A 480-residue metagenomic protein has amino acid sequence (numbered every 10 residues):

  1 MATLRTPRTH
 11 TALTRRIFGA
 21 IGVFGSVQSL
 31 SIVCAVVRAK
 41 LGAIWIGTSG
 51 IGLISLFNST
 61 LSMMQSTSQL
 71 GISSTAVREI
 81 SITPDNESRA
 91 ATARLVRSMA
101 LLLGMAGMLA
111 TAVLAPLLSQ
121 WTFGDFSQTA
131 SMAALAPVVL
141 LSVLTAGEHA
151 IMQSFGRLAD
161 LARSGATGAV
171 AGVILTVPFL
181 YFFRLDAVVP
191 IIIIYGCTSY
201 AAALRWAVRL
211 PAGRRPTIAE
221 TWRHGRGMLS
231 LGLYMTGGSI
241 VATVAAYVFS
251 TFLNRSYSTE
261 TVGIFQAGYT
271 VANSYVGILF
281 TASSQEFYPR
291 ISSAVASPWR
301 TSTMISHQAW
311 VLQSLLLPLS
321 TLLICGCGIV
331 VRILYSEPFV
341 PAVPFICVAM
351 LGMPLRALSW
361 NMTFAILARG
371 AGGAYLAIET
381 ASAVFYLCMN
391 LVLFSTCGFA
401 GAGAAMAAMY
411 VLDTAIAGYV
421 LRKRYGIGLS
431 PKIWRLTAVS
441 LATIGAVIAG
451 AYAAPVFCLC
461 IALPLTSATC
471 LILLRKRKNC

Functional and structural regions predicted by a protein language model:
A2-I17, A203-A246, E286-T303, R424-T437: Interhelical loop/hinge segments that connect adjacent transmembrane helices in multipass membrane
L13, A115-L135, S306, I324-P354 (+1 more regions): Interfacial segments at transmembrane-helix termini and the short loops linking adjacent helices
G19-V36, G168, I191-A203, A207 (+3 more regions): Transmembrane helical elements of multi-pass membrane transporters/channels
V33, F182, S382, P431-C480: Transmembrane alpha-helical segments of multi-pass transport proteins
K40, G52-Q69, S98, Y234 (+5 more regions): Alpha-helical transmembrane segments of polytopic membrane transporters and translocases
Q69-P84, S154, G268, A272-A309 (+1 more regions): Helix-loop junctions and terminal segments of transmembrane helices in multi-pass membrane transport/translocation
T129, A133, A162-P211, L231 (+4 more regions): Hydrophobic alpha-helical transmembrane segments
L140-S164, M350-A381, L421-K423: Membrane-interface junctions at transmembrane-helix termini in multi-pass inner-membrane proteins
